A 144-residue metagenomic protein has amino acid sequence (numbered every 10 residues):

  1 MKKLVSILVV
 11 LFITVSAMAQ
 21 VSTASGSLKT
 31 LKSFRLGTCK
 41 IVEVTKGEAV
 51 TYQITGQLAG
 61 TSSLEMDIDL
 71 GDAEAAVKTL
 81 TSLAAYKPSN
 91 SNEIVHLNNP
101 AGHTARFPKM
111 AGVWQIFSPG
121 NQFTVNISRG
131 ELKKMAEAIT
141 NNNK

Functional and structural regions predicted by a protein language model:
M1-L4, A19: Positively charged n-region of N-terminal signal peptides that target proteins for export
V5-F12: Sec-dependent signal peptide hydrophobic core
T14-S16: N-terminal signal peptide c-region/cleavage motif recognized by signal peptidases
M18-K144: Positively charged, low-complexity terminal tracts and the immediately adjacent first secondary-structure elements
